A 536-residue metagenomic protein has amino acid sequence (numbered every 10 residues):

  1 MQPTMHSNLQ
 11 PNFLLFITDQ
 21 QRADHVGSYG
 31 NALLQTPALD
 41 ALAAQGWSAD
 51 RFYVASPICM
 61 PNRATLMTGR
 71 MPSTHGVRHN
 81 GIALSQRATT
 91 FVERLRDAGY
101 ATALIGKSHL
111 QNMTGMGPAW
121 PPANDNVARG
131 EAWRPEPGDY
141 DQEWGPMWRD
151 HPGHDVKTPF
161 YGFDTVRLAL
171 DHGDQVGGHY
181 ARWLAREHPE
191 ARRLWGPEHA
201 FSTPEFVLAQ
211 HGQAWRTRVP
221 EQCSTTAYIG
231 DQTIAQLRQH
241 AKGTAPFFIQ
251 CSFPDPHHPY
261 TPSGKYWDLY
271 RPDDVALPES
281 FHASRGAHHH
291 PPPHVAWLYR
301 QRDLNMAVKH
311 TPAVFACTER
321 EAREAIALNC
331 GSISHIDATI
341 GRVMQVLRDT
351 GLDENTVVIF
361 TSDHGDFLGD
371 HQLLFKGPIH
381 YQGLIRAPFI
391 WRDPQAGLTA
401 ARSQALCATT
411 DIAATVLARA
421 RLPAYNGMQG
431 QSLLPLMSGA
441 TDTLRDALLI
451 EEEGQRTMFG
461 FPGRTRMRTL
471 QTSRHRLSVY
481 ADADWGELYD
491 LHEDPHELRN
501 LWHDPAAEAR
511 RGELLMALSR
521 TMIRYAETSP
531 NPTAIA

Functional and structural regions predicted by a protein language model:
M1-Y480, W485-G486, E497-M516, R520-I523: Formylglycine-dependent sulfatase
Q429-Q431, A526-A536: Short, flexible loop/turn segments with low-complexity composition
D490: Catalytic Cys-His active-site segments of thiol-dependent hydrolases/isopeptidases
D494: Intrinsically disordered, low-complexity polar regions and short flexible loop motifs
